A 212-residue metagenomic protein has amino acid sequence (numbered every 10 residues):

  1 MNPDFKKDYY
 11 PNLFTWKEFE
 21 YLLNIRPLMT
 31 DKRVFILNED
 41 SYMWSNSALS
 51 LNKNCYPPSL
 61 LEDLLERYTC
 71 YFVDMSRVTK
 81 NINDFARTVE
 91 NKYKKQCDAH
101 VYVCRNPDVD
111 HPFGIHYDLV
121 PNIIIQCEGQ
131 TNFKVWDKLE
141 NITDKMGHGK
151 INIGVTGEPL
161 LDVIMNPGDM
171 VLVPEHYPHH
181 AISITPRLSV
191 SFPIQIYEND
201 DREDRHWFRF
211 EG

Functional and structural regions predicted by a protein language model:
M1-P3: N-terminal low-complexity, Ser/Thr- and acidic-residue-enriched intrinsically disordered segments
N12, E20, N24-P167, Y177-E211: Active-site region of the double-stranded beta-helix
W16: Short amphipathic alpha-helical segment that frequently serves as the phosphate-/nucleotide-binding helix
L172-H176: Residue-level recognition of conserved beta-strand edge/terminus positions
